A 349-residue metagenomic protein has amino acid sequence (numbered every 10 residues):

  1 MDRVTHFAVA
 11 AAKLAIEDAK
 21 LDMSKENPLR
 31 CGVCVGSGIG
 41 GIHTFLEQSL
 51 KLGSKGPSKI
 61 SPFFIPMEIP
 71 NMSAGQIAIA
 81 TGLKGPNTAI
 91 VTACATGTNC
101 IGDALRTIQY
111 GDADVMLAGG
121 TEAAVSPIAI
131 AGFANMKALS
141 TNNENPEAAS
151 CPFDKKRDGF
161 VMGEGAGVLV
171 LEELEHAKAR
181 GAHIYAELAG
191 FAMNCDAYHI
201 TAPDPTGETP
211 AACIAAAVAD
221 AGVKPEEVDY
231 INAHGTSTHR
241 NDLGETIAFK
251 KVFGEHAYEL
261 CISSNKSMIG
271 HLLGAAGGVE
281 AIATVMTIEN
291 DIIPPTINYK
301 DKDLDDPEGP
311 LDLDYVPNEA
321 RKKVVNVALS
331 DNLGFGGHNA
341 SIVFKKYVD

Functional and structural regions predicted by a protein language model:
M1-T92, T121-I130, P225-N241: Conserved beta-ketoacyl condensing-enzyme motif
A8-L21, P70-A74, A78-T81, P86-E122 (+3 more regions): Active-site-proximal alpha-helical scaffold in enzymes
A12, V33, I77, G97 (+8 more regions): Conserved small-residue
N27-P28, A221-E227, Y258, L311-D349: Flexible, low-complexity linker/loop segments at domain and module junctions
H43-P57, T107-Y110, I130-N143, P205-E208 (+2 more regions): A glycine- and small-aliphatic-rich helix-loop capping segment at beta-alpha/alpha-beta transitions that lines
L52-F63, A80-I90, E147-K155, C195 (+2 more regions): Glycine/charged-rich beta-loop-alpha catalytic/anionic-binding loops adjacent to active sites
D112-D158, F191-P205, G235-D242, E259-L313: Acyl-CoA/ACP chain-elongation machinery
E144-A221, D229-Y230, D349: Condensing-enzyme catalytic core mediating Claisen C-C bond formation in acyl metabolism
